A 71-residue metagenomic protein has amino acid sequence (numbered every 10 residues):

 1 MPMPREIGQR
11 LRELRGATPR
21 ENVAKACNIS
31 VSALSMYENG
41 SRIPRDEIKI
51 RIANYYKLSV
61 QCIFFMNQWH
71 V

Functional and structural regions predicted by a protein language model:
M1-A17: A short, Lys/Arg-rich alpha-helix, primarily the initiator
R10, A33-M36, C62: Residue-level recognition of specific faces of alpha-helices
R12, E21, I50: Active-site phosphate/pyrophosphate- and oxyanion-stabilizing loops and adjacent acidic/basic residues in soluble
A17-M36: Short alpha-helical DNA-recognition segment
N28, E47-C62: DNA major-groove recognition helix of helix-turn-helix/homeodomain DNA-binding modules
N28, N39-S41, Q68: Residue-level detection of the helix-turn-helix DNA-binding "recognition helix"
V31, S41-R42, V60: The DNA-contacting recognition helix of HTH DNA-binding domains and analogous helical DNA-recognition elements
C62-V71: Short amphipathic recognition helices of helix-turn-helix/homeodomain-type DNA-binding modules
